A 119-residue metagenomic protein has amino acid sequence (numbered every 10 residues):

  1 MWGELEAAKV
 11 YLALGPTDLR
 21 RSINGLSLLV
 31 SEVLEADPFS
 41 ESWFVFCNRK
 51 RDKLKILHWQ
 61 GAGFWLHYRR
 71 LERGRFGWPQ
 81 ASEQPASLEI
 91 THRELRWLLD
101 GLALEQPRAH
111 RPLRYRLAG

Functional and structural regions predicted by a protein language model:
M1-G119: Polybasic/polar functional segments that serve as interface/processing modules
